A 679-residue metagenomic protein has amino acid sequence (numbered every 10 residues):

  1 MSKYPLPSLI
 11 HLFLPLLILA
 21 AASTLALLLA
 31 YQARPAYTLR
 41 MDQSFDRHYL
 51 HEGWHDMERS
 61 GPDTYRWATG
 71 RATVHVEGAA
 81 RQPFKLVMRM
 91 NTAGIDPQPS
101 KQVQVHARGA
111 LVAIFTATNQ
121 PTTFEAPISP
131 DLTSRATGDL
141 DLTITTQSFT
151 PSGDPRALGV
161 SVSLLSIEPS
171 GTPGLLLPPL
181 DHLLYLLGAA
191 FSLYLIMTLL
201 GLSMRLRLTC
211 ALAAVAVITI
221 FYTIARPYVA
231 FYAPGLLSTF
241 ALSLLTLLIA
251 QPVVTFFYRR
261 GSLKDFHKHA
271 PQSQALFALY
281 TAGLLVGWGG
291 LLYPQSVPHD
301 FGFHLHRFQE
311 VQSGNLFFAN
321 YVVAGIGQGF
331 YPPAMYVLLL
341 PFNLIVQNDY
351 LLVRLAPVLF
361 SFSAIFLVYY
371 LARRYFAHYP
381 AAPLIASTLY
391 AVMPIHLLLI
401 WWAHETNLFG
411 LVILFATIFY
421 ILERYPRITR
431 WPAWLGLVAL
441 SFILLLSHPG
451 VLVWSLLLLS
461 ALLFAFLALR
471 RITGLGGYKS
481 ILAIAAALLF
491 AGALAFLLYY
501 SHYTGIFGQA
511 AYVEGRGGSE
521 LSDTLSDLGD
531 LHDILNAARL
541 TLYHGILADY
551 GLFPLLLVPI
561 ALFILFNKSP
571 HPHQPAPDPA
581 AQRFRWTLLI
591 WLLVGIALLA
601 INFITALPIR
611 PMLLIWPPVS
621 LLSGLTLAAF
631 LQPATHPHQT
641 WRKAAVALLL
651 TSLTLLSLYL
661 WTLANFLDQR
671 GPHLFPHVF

Functional and structural regions predicted by a protein language model:
K3-L28, Y194, L199-A216, L237-G289 (+2 more regions): Start-transfer (signal-anchor) and selected internal transmembrane alpha helices of multi-pass inner/ER membrane
D181-A189, G518-P570, F584-W591, N602: Alpha-helical transmembrane segments at the extracellular/periplasmic loop-to-helix junctions of multi-pass membrane
G188-L202, F256, L463-F464, R470 (+2 more regions): Hydrophobic, aromatic-rich transmembrane alpha-helices and their immediate juxtamembrane boundary segments
L206-T223, F277-A282, L458, L488 (+3 more regions): Transmembrane alpha-helix segments characteristic of polytopic inner-membrane glycan-assembly/cell-envelope
P234-L245, G302, N407, V453-W454 (+1 more regions): Hydrophobic/aromatic-rich transmembrane helices and adjacent perimembrane loops
S273-V412: Active-site lumenal/periplasmic loops and adjacent helix-entry segments of GT-C-fold, multi-pass membrane
Y420-I443: Short hydrophobic alpha-helices at membrane interfaces in multi-pass membrane enzymes
R427-W431, R470-A485, P559-L593, F603 (+1 more regions): Membrane-interface helix-loop-helix junctions at transmembrane boundaries of multi-pass membrane enzymes, predominantly
